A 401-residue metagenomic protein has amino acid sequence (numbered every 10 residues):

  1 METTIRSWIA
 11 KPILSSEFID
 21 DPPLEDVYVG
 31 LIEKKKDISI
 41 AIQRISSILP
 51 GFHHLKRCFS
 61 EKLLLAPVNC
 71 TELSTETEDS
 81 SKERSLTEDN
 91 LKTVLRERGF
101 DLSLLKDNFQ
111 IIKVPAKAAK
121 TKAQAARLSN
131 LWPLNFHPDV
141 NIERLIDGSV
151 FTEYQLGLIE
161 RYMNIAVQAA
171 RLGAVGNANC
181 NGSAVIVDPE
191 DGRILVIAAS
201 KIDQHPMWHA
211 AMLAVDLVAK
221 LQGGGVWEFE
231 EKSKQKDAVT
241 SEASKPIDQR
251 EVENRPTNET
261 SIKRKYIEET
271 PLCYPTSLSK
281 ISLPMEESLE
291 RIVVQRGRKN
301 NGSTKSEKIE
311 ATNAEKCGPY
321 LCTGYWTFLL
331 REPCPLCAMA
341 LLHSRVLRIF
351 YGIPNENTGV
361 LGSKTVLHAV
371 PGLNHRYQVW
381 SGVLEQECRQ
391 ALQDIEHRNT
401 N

Functional and structural regions predicted by a protein language model:
M1-N401: Zinc-dependent deaminase catalytic domain
